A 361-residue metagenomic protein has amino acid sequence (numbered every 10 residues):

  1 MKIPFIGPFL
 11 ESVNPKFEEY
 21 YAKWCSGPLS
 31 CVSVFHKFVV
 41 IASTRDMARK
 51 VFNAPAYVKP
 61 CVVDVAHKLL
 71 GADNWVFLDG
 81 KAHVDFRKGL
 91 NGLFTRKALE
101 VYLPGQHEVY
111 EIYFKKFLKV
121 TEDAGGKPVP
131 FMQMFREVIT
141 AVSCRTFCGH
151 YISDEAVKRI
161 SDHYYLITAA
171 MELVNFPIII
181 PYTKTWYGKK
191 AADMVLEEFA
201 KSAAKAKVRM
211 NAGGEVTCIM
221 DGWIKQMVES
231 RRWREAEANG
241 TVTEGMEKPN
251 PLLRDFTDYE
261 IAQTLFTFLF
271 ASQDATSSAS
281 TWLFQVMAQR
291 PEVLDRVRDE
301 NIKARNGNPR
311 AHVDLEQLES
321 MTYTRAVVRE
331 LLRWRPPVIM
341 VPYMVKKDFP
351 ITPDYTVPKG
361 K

Functional and structural regions predicted by a protein language model:
M1, H107, D162-Y165, G214-G222 (+2 more regions): Cytochrome P450 I-helix active-site segment
M1-D85, E100, P104-K115, M194 (+2 more regions): N-terminal membrane-proximal hinge/A-helix region immediately C-terminal to the signal-anchor transmembrane segment
A42-S43, K50-V51, D154, D274-D299 (+1 more regions): Classical protein tyrosine phosphatase
D64-H67, V101-S280: Cytochrome P450 heme-thiolate monooxygenase catalytic core
K119, V208, E229-R232, K303-G307 (+2 more regions): Conserved helix-loop functional segments at active or binding sites
K127, F349, P353-Y355: Residue "hotspots" at secondary-structure boundaries inside conserved domains
P342-D348: Short, structured beta-strand/loop micro-motifs enriched in basic residues and often containing a Trp
